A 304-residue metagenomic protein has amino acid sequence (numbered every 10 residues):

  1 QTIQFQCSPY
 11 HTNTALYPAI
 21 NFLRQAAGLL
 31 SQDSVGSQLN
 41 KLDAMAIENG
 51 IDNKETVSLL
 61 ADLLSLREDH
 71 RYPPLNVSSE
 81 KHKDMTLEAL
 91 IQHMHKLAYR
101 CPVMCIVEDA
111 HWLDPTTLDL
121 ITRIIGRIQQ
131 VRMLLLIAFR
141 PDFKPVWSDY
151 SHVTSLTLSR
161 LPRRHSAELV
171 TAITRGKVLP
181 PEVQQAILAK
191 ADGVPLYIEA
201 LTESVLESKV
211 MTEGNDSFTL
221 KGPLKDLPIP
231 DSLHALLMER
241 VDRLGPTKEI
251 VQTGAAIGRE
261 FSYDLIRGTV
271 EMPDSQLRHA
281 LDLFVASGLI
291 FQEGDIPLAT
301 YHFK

Functional and structural regions predicted by a protein language model:
Q1-L29, P102, H111-T116, I128 (+1 more regions): Phosphate-binding active sites in nucleotide-utilizing proteins
F5, A19, L60, T86 (+7 more regions): Conserved RecA-like P-loop NTPase ATPase core
Q6-P9, I137-D142, R160, L201-V205: A short beta-strand-to-loop transition that corresponds to the Sensor-1 phosphate-sensing loop of AAA+ P-loop ATPases
T12-M104, R132, S148-S151, L156 (+5 more regions): Conserved Walker-type P-loop NTP-binding/catalytic site
A19-F22, L135, T157, H165-K304: Short secondary-structure boundary elements
H95, E108-D114, D119, I125-G126: Catalytic acidic motif of RecA-like/P-loop NTPases
C101-M104, D109, T300: The start of beta-strands in P-loop NTPase/AAA+ ATPase cores
L120-T157: Sensor-1/coupling segment of RecA-like P-loop NTPase cores
